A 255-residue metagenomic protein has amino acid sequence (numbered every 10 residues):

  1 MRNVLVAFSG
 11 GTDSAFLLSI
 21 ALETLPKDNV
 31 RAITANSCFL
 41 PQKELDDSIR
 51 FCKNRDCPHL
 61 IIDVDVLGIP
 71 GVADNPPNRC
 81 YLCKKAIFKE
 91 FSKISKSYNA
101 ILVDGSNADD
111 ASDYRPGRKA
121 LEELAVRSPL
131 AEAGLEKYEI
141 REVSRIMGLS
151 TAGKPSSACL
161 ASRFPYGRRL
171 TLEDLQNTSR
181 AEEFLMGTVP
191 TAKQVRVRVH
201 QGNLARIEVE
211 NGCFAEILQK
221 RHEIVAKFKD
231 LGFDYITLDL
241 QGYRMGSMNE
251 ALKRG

Functional and structural regions predicted by a protein language model:
M1-I146, A205, H222-F233, L238 (+2 more regions): ATP-dependent adenylation/nucleotidyltransferase module used to activate substrates
R115-G255: AMP-forming adenylation/ATP pyrophosphatase catalytic core
